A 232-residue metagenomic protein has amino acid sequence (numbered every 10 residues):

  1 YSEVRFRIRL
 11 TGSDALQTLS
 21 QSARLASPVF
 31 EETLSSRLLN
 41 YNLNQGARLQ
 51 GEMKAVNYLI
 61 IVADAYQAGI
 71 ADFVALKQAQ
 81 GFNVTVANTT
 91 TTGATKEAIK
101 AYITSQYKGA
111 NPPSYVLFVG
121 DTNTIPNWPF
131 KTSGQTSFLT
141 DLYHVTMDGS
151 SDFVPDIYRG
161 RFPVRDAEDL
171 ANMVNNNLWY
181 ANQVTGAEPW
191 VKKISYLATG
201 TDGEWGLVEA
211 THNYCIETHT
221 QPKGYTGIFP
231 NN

Functional and structural regions predicted by a protein language model:
Y1-N232: Cysteine-dependent hydrolase recognition
